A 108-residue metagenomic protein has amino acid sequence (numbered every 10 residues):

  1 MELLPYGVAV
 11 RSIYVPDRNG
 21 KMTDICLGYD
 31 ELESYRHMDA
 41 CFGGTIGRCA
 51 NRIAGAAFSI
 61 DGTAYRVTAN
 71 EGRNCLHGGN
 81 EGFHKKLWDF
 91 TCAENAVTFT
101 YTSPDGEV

Functional and structural regions predicted by a protein language model:
M1-V108: Surface-exposed acidic/polar loop and edge beta-strand patches at domain peripheries
